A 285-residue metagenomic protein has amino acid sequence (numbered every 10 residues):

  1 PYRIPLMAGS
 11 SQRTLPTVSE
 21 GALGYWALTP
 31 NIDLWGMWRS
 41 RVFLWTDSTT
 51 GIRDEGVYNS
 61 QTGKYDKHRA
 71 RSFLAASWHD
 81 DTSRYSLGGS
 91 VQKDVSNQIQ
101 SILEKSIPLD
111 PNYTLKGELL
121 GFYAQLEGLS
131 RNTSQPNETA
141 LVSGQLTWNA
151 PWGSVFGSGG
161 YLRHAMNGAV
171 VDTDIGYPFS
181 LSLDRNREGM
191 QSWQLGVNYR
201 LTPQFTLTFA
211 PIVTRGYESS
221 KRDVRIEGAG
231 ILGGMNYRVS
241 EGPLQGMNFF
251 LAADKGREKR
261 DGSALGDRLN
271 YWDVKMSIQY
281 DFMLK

Functional and structural regions predicted by a protein language model:
P1-P5, W38-V42, D80, G89-K93 (+8 more regions): Transmembrane beta-strands of outer-membrane beta-barrel pores
P1-T50, W78-H79, G157, Y161: Outer membrane beta-barrel
L6-T14, T46-R53, Q98-I102, L126-E138 (+4 more regions): Outer-membrane beta-barrel translocator domains and adjoining extracellular loop/strand segments of Gram-negative
P16-E20, H68-S72, V95-I99, P136-V142 (+3 more regions): Residues that define the transmembrane beta-barrel architecture of outer-membrane proteins
W35-R71: Short, flexible helix-coil linker/hinge segments at the edges of structured domains or between repeats
F73-L74, G233-V239, N270-K285: Outer-membrane beta-barrel "beta-signal"
H79-R84, I102-Y217: Detector for outer-membrane/organellar transmembrane beta-barrel domains, recognizing the amphipathic beta-strand
Q191, N198, T206-S240, G246-F250: A C-terminal functional module that forms or caps the active site or interfaces directly with catalytic machinery
